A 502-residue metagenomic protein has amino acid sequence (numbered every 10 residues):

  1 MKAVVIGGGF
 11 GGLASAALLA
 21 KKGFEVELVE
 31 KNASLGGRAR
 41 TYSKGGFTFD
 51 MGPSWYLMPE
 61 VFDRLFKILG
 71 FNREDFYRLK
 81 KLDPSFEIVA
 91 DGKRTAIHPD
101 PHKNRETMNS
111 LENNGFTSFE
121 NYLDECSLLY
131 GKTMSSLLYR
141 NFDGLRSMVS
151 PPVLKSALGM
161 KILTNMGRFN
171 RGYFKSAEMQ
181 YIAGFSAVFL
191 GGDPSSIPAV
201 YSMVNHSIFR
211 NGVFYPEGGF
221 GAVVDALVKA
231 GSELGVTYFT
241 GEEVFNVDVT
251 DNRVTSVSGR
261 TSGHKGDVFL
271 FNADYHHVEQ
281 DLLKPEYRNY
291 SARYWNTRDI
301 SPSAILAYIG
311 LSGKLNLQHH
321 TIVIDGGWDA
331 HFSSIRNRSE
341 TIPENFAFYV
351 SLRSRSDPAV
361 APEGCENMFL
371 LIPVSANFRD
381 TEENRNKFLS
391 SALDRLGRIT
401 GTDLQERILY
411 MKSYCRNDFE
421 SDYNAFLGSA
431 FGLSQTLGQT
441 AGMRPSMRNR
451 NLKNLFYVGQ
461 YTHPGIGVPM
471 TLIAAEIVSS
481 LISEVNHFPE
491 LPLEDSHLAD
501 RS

Functional and structural regions predicted by a protein language model:
K2-G131: N-terminal glycine-rich phosphate/pyrophosphate-binding loop and immediately adjacent elements
P53, Q460-I482: A conserved FAD-binding loop/helix module that cradles the flavin
D91-S196: Rossmann-like flavin
S176-L190, P343-Y349, T402-G465: A glycine-rich dinucleotide-binding beta-alpha-beta segment and adjacent secondary-structure elements that constitute
M203-V254: Helical element adjacent to the flavin cofactor pocket in flavoenzyme catalytic cores
E243-P362, A499: Mid-domain catalytic core of redox enzymes that form a hydrophobic substrate pocket/lid adjacent to a catalytic redox
V249, E484-S502: Active-site-proximal substrate-binding core of FAD-dependent oxidoreductases
A347-S434: FAD-dependent oxidoreductase catalytic-site/capping-region signature
